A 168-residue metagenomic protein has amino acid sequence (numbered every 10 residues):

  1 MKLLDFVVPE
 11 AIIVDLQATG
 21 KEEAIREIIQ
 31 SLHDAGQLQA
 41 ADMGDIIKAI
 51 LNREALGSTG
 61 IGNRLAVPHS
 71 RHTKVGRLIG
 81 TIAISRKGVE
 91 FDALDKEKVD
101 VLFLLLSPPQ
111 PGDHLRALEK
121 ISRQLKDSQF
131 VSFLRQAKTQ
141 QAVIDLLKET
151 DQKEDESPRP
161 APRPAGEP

Functional and structural regions predicted by a protein language model:
M1-P168: Cytosolic covalent-transfer regions centered on His/Cys nucleophiles that carry phosphoryl or persulfide groups
